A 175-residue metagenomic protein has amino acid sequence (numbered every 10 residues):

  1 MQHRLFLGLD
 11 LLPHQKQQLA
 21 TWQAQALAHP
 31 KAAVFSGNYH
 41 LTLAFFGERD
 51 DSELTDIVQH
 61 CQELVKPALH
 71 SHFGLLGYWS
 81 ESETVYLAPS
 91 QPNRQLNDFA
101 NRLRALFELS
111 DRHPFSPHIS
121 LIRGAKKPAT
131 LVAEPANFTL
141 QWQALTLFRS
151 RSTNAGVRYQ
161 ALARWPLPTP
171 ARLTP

Functional and structural regions predicted by a protein language model:
M1-P175: Histidine-dependent nucleotide/RNA phosphoesterase domain, centered on the 2H-phosphoesterase fold with its duplicated
